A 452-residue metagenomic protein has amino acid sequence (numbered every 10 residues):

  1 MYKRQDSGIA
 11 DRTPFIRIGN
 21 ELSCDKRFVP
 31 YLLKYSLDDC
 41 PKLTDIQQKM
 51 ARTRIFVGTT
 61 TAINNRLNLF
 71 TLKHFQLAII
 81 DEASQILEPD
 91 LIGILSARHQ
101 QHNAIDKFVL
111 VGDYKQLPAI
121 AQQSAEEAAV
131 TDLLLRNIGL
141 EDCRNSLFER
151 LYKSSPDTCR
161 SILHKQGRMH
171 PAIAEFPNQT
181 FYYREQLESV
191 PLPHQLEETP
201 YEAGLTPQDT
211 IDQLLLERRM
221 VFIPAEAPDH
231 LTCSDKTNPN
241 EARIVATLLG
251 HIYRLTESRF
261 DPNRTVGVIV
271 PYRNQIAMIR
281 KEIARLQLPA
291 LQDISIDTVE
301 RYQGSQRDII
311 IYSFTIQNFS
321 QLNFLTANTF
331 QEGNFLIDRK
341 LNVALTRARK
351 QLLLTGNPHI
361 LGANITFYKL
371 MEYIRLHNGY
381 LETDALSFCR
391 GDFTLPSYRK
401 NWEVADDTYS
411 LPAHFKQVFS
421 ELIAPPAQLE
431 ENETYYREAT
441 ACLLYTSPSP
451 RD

Functional and structural regions predicted by a protein language model:
M1-Q5, Y445-D452: Conserved small/polar residues in nucleotide/adenosyl-binding loops
R4-T13, Q47, T61-A62, L69 (+1 more regions): Conserved helicase motor core of SF1/SF2 NTP-dependent helicases
R4-Y35: P-loop NTPase motor core
Y31-T53, R301-R307: Conserved motor-coupling elements within RecA-like helicase/translocase cores
R52-A62: Conserved two-lobed SF2 helicase motor
